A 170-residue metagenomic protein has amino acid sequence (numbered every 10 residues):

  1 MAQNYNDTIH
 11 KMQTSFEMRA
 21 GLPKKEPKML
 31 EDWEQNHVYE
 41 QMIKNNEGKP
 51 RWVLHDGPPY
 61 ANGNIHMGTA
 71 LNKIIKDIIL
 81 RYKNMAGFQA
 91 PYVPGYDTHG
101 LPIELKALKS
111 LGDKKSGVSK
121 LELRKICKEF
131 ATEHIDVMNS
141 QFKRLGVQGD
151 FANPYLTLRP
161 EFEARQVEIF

Functional and structural regions predicted by a protein language model:
A2-F170: N-terminal, positively charged nucleic-acid-binding surface of large information/translation enzymes
